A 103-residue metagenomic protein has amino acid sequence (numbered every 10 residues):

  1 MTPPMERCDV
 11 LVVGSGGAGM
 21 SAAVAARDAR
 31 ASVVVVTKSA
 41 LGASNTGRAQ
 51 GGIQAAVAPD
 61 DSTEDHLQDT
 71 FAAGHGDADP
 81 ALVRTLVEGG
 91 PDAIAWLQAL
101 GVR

Functional and structural regions predicted by a protein language model:
M1-R7: A short, basic/flexible loop-to-alpha-helix module at the beginning of a structural domain
R7-V12, V35, A40, S44-N45: Exposed boundary/loop context
V10-V35: N-terminal Rossmann-like FAD-binding beta1-loop-alpha1 element of flavoenzymes
K38-R103: Conserved N-terminal/central alpha/beta ligand/cofactor-binding core
